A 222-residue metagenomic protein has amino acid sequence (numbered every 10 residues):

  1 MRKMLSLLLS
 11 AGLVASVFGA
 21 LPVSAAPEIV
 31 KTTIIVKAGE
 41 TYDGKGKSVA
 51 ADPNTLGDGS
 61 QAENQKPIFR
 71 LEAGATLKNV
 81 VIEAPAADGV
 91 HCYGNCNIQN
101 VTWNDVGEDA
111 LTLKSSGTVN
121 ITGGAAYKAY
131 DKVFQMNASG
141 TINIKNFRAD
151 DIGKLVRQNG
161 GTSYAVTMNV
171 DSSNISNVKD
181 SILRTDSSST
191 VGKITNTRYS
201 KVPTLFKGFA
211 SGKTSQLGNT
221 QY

Functional and structural regions predicted by a protein language model:
M4-L7, V14-V23: C-terminal segment of classical bacterial N-terminal signal peptides
S10, G74, N95: ATP/adenylate-binding site constellation spanning eukaryotic-like Ser/Thr protein kinases, ABC-transporter
A26-I34, E40-T41, G46-Q61, V90-Y222: Extracellular beta-rich repeat passengers
F69-T76, G89-H91: Assembly/interface modules of non-enzymatic eukaryotic complex subunits
G74-I82, I98-V101: Parallel beta-helix/beta-solenoid
